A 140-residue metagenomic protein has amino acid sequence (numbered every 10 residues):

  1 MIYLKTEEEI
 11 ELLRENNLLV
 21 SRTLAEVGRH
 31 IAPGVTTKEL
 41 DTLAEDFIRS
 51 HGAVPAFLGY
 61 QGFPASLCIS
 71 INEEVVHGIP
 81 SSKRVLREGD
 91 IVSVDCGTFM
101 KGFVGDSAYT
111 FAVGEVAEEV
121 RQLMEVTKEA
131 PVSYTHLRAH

Functional and structural regions predicted by a protein language model:
M1-Q61: Generic N-terminal segment detector
Q61-E73: Short, basic/aromatic beta-hairpin or loop at an interaction surface
S70-F103: Acidic/histidine-enriched ion/cofactor-binding microenvironments in catalytic or ligand-binding pockets
G105-R121: Short, compositionally biased
T135-H140: Conserved small/polar residues in nucleotide/adenosyl-binding loops
